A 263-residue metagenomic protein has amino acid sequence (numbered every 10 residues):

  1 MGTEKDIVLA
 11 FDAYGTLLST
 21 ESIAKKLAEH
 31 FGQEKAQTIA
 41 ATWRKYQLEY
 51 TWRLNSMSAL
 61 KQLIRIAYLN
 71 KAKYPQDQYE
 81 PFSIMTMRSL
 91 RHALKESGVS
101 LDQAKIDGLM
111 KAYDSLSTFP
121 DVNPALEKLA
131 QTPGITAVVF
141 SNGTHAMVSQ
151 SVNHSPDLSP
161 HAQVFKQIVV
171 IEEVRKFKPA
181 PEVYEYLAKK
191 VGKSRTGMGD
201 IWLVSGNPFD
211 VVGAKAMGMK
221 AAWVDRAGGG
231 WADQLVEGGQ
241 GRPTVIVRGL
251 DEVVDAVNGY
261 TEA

Functional and structural regions predicted by a protein language model:
M1-K5, N123, E127, F140-A263: Asp-based, Mg2+/Mn2+-dependent phosphohydrolase catalytic module
M1-L48, E96: Active-site neighborhood of HAD-like aspartate-dependent phosphohydrolases
H30, A125-P133: A short, Lys/Arg-enriched amphipathic alpha-helix followed by its capping loop at the start of a domain
H30, K45, E49-L109: A metal-dependent, Asp-based hydrolase signature
Q33-T42, K71-K73, S97-D107, H161-F165 (+1 more regions): Short, surface-exposed acidic
P133-G134, G218: Glycine-centered short loops/turns at secondary-structure junctions
